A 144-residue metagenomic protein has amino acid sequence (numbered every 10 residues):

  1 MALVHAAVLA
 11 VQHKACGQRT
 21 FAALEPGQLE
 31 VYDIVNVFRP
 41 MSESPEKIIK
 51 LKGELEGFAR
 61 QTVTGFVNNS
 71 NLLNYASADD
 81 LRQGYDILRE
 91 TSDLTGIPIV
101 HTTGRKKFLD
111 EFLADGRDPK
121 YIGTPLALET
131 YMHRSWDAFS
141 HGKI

Functional and structural regions predicted by a protein language model:
M1-V8: Conserved nucleotide-sensing/catalytic segment adjacent to the nucleotide-binding pocket in NTP-handling enzymes
A2, Y32, L126: A broad, low-specificity signal marking well-ordered, structured residues that form hydrophobic/aromatic
V11-I122, S135: Conserved catalytic-core segment of NTP-binding enzymes
P26, Y121-I144: C-terminal accessory extensions appended to soluble enzyme cores
